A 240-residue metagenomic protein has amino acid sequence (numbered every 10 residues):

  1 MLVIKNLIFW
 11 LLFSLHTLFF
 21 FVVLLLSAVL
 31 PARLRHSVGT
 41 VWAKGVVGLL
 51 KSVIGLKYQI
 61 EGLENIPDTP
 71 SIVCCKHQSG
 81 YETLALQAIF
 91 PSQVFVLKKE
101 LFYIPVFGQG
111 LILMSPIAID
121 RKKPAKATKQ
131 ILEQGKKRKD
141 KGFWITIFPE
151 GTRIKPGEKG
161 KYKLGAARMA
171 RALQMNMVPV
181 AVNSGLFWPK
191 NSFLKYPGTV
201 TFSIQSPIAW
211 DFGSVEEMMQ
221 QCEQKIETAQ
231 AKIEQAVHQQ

Functional and structural regions predicted by a protein language model:
M1-A28, E64, K137, E217-Q240: Membrane-interfacial terminal anchoring regions of lipid-handling membrane enzymes
T17, F21-T40, K51-V53, D68-P124: Catalytic core of membrane glycerolipid acyltransferases/transacylases, capturing the structured, soluble-facing
S52-E61, T128-K129, N183-L186: Short gly/ser/thr-rich secondary-structure transition/capping motifs
I60, V73, F95-V96, F202-I204: Generic preference for hydrophobic
E61, L97-K98, I119-R121, P149 (+1 more regions): Thr-Gly-centered strand-to-loop micro-motif
K129-Q240: Non-catalytic C-terminal accessory region of glycerolipid acyltransferases and related lyso-lipid remodeling enzymes
